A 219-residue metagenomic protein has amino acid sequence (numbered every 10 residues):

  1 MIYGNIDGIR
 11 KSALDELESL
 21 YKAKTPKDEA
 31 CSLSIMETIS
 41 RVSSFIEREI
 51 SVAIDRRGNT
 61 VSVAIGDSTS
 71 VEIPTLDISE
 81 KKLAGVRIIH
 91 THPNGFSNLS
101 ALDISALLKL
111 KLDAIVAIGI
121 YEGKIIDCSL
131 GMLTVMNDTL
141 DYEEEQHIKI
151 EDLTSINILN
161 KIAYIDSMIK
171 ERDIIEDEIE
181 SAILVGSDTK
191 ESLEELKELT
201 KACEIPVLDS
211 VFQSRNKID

Functional and structural regions predicted by a protein language model:
M1-D219: N-terminal accessory targeting/assembly segments
